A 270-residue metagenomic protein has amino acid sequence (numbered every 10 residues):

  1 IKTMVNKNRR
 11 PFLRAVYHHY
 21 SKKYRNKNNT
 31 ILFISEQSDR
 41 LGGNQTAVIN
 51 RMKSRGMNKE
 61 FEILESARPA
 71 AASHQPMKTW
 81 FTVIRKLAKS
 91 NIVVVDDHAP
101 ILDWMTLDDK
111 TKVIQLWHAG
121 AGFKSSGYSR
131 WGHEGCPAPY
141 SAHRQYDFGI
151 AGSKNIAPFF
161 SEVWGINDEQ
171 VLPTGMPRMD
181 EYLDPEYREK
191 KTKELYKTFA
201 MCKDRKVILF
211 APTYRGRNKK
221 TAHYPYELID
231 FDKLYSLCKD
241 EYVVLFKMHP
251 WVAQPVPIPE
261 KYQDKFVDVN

Functional and structural regions predicted by a protein language model:
I1-T30, Q37: Membrane-proximal basic amphipathic "stem/tether" segments
V16-K27, Y140, Y196-C202, S236: Short boundary motifs at domain starts and secondary-structure transition points
K23-L32, K110, K203-K206, E241: A short, charged/proline- and glycine-enriched loop that marks the coil->beta-strand transition at the N-terminal
L32-E186: Active-site and donor-binding regions of nucleotide-sugar-utilizing enzymes
G43-I49, P177-E260: Conserved catalytic-core segment of nucleotide-activated headgroup transferases in glycan assembly
G56-I63, C238-V244, F266: A generic structural motif
K78-I92, P100, L245, P250-N270: Donor nucleotide-activated moiety binding/catalytic core segment of transferases that use nucleotide-activated donors
F148-A151, N167-M176, L228, P257-N270: Short, electropositive alpha-helical surface patch
